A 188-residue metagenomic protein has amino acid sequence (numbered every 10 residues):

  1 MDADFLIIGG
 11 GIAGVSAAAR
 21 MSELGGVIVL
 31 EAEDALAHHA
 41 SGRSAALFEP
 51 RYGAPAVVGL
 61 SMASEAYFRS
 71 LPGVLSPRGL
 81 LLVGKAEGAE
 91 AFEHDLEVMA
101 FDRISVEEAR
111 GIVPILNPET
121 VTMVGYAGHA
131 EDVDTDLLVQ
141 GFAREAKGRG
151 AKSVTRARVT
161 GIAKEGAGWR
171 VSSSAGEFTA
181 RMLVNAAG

Functional and structural regions predicted by a protein language model:
M1-F5, S22-L24: Extreme N-terminal leader/targeting segments of oxidoreductases
F5-I8, L30, F178-G188: Short hydrophobic core segments
G9-G11, V15, A32: Glycine-rich Rossmann-fold phosphate-binding loop(s) that bind the pyrophosphate of adenine dinucleotide cofactors
A18, S22, E145: Gly/Ala-rich phosphate-binding loop of Rossmann-like dinucleotide-binding domains, activating on the conserved
S22-S41: Glycine-rich FAD pyrophosphate-binding loop
A45-I115, V121-M123: Dinucleotide-binding Rossmann-like beta1-alpha1 core, especially the glycine-rich loop that anchors the ADP
G88, V113-V121, A163-R170, F178: A short, glycine/Asx- and small/polar-enriched loop/turn that sits immediately N-terminal to a beta-strand
Y126-M182, A186: Helical element adjacent to the flavin cofactor pocket in flavoenzyme catalytic cores
